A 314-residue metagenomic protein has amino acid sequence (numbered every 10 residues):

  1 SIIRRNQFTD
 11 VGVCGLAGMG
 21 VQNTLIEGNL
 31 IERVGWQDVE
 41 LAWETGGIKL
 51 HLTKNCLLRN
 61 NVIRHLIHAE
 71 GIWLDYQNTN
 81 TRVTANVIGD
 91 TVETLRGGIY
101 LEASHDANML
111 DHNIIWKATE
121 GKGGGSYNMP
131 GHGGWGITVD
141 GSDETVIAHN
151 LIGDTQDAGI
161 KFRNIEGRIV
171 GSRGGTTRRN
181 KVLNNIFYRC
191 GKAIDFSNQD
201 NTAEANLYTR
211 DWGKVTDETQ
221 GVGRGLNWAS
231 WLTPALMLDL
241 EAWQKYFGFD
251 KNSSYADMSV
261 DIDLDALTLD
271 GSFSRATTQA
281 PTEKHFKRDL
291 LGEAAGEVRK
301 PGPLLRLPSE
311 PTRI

Functional and structural regions predicted by a protein language model:
S1, Q7-S259: Glycine- and acidic/polar-rich repeat regions and solenoidal domains
I3-N6, N86, N113, N206-Y208 (+4 more regions): Generic low-polarity alpha-helical segments
G223-I314: Surface beta-loop-beta hairpin patches that serve as ligand-binding interfaces in beta-rich domains
